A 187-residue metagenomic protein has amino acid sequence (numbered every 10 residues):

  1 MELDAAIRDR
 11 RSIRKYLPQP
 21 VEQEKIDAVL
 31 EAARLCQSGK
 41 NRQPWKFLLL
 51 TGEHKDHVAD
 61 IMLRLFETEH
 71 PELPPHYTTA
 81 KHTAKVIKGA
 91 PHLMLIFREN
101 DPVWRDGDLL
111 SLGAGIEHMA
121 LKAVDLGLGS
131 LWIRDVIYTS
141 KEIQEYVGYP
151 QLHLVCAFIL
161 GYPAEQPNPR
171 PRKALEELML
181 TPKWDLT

Functional and structural regions predicted by a protein language model:
M1-A90, L186-T187: N-terminal amphipathic, basic helical "cap/leader" segment at the start of enzyme domains
A5-S12, V155-T187: C-terminal helix-cap and adjacent tail motif
L17, F97-V103, P182-T187: Helix-biased detector of long, well-ordered alpha-helical tracts
P18, G52, R98, L160-Y162: Short beta-strand-to-loop capping motifs
V29, A33, M94, E99-E145: Small-aliphatic-rich amphipathic alpha-helix that forms the alpha element of a beta-alpha
Q43, A90, H153-L154, A174: A generic structural signal for well-ordered coil/turn residues at beta-strand boundaries that shape enzyme active-site
I87, M94, A157-L160: C-terminal edge-of-domain segments
E145-V155: Short, electropositive alpha-helical surface patch
